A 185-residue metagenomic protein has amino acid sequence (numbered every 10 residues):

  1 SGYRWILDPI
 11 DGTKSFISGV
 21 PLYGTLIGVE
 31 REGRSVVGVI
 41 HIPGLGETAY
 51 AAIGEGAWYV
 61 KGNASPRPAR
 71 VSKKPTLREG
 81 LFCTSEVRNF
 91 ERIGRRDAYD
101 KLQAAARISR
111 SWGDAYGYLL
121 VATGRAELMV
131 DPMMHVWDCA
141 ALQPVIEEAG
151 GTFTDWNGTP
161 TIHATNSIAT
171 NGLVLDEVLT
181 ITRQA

Functional and structural regions predicted by a protein language model:
S1-E32, V39: Flexible, acidic active-site loops/lids enriched in D/E/S/T/G that coordinate Mg2+ and/or position polar
I6-P9, W112, M129: Generic enzyme active-site microenvironment
I10-D11, E32, G44-L45, G150 (+1 more regions): Residue-level recognition of short loop/turn positions
G12-T13, F82, I146: Conserved S/T- and glycine-rich ATP-binding loop of Class I adenylate-forming
K14-I17, T48, T161: Conserved protein kinase catalytic core
I27-Y118, T165-A185: Acidic beta-strand-loop-alpha-helix segment within the catalytic core of divalent metal-dependent phosphate-processing
D97-K101, Y118-A185: Oxyanion/phosphate-interacting regions
